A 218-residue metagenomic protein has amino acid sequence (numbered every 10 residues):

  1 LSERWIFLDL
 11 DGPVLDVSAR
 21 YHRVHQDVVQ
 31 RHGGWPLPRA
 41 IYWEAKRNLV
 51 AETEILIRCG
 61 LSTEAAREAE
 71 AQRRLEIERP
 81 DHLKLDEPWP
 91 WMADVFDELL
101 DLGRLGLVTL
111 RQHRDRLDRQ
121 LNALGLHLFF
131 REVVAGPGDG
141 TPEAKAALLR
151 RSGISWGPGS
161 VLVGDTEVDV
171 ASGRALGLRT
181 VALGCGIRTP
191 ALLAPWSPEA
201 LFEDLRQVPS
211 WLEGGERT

Functional and structural regions predicted by a protein language model:
S2-P90, L100: N-terminal helical cap/lid subdomain that shapes the substrate entry/recognition surface in HAD-like hydrolases
P13, R20, H113, V168 (+1 more regions): Conserved Rossmann-like nucleotide-cofactor binding loop
W35, H127-R131, E199-F202: Conserved H-loop
P80-L107, D115-D118, E143-A146: Short, acidic loop-to-helix structural element flanking the phosphoryl-transfer center in phosphate-processing enzymes
E87-W91, Q112, D165, C185-R188 (+1 more regions): Short beta->alpha linker loops
D101-G103, I154-G159, G215: Glycine-rich phosphate-binding loop signature in dinucleotide/nucleotide-binding domains
L110-V161, E167-A171, A175, L192: Substrate-recognition "cap/lid" segment bordering the active-site pocket of phosphatases
L162-F202: Acidic, Mg2+-coordinating phosphoryl-transfer loop and its flanking beta/alpha structural elements, shared across
